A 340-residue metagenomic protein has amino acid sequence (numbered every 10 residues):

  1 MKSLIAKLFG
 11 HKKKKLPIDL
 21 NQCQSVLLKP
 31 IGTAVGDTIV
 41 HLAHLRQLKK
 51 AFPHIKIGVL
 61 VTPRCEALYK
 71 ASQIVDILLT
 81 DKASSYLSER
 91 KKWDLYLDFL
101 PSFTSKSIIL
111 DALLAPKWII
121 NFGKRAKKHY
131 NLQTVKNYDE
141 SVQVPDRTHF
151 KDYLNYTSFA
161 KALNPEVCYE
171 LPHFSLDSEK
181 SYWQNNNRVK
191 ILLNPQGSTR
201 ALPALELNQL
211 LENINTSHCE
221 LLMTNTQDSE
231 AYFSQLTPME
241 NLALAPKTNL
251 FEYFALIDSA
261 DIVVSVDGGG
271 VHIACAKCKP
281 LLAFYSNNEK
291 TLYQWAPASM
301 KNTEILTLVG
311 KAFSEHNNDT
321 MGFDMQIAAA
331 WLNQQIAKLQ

Functional and structural regions predicted by a protein language model:
M1-Q340: Catalytic machinery of carbohydrate-active enzymes, primarily nucleotide-sugar-dependent glycosyltransferases
